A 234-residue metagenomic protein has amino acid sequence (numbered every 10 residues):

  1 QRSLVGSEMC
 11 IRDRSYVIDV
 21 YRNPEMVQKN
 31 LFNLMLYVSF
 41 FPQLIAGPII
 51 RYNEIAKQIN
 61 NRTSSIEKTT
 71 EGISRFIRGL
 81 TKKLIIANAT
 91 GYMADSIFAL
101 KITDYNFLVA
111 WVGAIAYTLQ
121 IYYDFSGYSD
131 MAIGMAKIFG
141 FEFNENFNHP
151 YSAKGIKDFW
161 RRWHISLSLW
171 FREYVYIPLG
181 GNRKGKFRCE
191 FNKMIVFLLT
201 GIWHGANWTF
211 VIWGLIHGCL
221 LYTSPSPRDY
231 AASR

Functional and structural regions predicted by a protein language model:
R2: Cationic, low-complexity basic patches in intrinsically disordered or flexible, solvent-exposed regions
G6-S224, R228, R234: Membrane-embedded transmembrane alpha-helical bundles that form the catalytic cores of multi-pass lipid-modifying
